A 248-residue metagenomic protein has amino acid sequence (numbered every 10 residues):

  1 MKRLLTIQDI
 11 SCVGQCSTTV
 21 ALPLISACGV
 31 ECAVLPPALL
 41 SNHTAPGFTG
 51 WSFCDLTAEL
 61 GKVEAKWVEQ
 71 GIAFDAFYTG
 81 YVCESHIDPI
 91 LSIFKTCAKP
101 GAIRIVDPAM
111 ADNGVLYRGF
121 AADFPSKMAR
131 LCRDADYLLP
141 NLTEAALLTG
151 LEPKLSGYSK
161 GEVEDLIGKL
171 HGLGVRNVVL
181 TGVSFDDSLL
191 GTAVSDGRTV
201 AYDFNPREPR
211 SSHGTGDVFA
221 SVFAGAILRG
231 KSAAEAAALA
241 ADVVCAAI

Functional and structural regions predicted by a protein language model:
M1-V106, M110-R118: Conserved N-terminal subdomain of the carbohydrate kinase-like
I7, C28, W67-Q70, T96-C97 (+8 more regions): Change "in soluble alpha/beta enzymes" to "in soluble alpha/beta proteins
I7-I10, P37, G80-V82, D107-A109 (+5 more regions): Fold-independent oxyanion-binding glycine-rich loops and adjacent beta-strand/coil segments at enzyme active sites
C16-V20, D55-K62, I72, S85 (+8 more regions): Conserved active-site and cofactor/substrate-binding residues in soluble primary-metabolism enzymes
R118-A201: Conserved phosphate/ATP/ADP-binding segment of small-molecule kinases
E164, K169-I248: Conserved phosphate-binding/catalytic region of the ribokinase-like
